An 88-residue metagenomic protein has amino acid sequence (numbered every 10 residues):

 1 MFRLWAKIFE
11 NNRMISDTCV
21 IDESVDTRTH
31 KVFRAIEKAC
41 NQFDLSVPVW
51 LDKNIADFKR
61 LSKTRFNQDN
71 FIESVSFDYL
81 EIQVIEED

Functional and structural regions predicted by a protein language model:
M1-C19: Short, extreme N-terminal segment that most often corresponds to the first beta-strand
M14-Q42: Short, flexible N-terminal segments of the mature chain
A35-D88: Acidic, low-complexity intrinsically disordered segments
